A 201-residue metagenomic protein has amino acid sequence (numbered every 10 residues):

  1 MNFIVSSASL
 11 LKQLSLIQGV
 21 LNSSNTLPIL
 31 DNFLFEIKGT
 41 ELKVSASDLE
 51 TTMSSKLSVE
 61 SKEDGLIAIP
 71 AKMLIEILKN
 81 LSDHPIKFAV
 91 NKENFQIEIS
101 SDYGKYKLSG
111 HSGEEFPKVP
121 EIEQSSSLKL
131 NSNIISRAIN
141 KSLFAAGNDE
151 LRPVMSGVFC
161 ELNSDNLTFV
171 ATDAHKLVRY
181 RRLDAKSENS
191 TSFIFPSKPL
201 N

Functional and structural regions predicted by a protein language model:
M1-N201: Structural preference for solvent-exposed beta-strand-turn elements and adjacent flexible terminal/loop segments within
